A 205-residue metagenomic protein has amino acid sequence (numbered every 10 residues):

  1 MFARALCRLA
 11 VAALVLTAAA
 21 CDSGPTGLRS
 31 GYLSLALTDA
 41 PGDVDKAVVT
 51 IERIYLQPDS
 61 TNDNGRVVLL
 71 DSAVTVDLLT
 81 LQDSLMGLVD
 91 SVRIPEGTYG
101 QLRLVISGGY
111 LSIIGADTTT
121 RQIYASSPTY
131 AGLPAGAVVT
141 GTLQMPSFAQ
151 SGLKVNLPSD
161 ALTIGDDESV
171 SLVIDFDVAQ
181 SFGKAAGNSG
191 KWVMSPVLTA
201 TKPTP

Functional and structural regions predicted by a protein language model:
M1-A10: Bacterial N-terminal signal peptides that target proteins for export
L16-A20: C-terminal motif of bacterial Sec signal peptides marking the signal peptidase cleavage site
D22-P205: A short, solvent-exposed, low-complexity linear motif enriched for acidic/polar residues with Pro/Gly/Ser/Thr
